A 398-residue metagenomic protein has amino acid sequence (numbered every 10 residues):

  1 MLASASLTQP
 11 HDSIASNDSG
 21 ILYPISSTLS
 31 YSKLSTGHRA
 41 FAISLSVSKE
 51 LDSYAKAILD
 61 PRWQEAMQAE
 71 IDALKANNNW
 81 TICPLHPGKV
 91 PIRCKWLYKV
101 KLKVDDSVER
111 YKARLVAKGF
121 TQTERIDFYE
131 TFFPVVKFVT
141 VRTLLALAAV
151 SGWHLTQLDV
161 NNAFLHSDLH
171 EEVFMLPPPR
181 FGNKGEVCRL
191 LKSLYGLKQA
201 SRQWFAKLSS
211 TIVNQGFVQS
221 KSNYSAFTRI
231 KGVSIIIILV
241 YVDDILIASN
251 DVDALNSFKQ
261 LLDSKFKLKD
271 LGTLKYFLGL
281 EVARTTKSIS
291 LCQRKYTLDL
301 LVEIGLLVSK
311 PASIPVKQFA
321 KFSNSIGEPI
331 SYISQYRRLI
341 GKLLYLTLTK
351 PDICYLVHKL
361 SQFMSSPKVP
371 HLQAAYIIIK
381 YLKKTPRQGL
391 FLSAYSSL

Functional and structural regions predicted by a protein language model:
M1-L398: Long, low-complexity, charge-biased intrinsically disordered regions
